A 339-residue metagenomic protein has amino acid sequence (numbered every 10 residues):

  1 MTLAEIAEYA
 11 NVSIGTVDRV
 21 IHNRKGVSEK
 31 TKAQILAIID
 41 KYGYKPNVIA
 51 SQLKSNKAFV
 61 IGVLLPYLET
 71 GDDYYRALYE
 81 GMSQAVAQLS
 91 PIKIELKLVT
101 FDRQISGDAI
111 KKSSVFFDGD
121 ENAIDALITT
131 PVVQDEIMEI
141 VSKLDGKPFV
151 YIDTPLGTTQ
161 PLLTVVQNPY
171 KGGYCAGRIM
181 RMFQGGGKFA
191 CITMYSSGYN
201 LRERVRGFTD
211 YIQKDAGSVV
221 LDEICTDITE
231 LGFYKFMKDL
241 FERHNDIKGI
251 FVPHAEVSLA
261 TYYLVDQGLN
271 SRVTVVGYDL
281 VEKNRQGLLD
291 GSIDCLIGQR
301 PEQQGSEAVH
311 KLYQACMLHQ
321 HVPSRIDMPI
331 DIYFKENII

Functional and structural regions predicted by a protein language model:
M1-S55: N-terminal helix-turn-helix DNA-binding module of bacterial transcription factors
I38, Y211-I212, R300-I339: Hinge/cleft segment of the Venus flytrap/periplasmic-binding protein
P46-D108: Amphipathic helical "hinge" segments at domain boundaries
G62, K188-I192: Conserved beta-strand elements of the Class I
Y67-Y74, K97-A109, V165-G172, C191-Q213 (+4 more regions): Hinge/beta->alpha junction and helix N-cap segments in small-molecule ligand-binding domains
I124-D145, F208, T226-K283: Hydrophobic alpha-helical
V132-K171, V281-L289: Flexible loop/hinge segments that line or gate small-molecule binding clefts
T164-K188, F233-Y234, N284, R300-M317: Hydrophobic alpha-helical segments within soluble ligand-binding/sensing domains
